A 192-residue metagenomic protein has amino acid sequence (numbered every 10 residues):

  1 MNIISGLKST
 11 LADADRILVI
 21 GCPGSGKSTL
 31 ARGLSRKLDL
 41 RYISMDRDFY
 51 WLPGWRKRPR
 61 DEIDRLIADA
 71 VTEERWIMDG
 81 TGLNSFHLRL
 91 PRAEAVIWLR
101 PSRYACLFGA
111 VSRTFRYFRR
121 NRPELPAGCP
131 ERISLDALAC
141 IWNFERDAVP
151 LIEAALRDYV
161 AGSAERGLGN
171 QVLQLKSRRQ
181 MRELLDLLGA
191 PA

Functional and structural regions predicted by a protein language model:
N2-A12, N143-A192: NTP-dependent small-molecule kinase module
V19: Hydrophobic anchor at the beta1->P-loop junction of P-loop NTPases
P23: The conserved Walker
K27: Conserved lysine of the Walker
L30: Hydrophobic positions on the alpha1 helix immediately C-terminal to the Walker A/P-loop
G33: Active-site signature of alpha/beta-hydrolase-fold catalytic machinery across serine- and Asp/Cys-nucleophile hydrolases
R41-V96, P101: Conserved nucleotide-sensing/catalytic segment adjacent to the nucleotide-binding pocket in NTP-handling enzymes
P101-L151: A glycine- and Lys/Arg-enriched "phosphate-lid" helix/loop adjacent to the NTP-binding pocket of small-molecule kinases
